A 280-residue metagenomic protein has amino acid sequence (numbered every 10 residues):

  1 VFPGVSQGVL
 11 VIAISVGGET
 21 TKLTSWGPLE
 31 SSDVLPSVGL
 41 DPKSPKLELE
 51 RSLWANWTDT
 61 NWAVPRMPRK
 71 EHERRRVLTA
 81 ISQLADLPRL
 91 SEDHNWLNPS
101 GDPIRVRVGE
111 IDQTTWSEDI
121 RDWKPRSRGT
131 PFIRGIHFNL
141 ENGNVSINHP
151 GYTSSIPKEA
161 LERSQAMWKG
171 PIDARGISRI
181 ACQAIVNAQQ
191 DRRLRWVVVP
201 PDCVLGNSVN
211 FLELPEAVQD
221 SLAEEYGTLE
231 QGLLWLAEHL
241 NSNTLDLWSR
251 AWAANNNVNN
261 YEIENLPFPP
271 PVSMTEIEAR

Functional and structural regions predicted by a protein language model:
F2-G4, Q189: Short glycine/serine/proline-enriched coil/turn segments at secondary-structure junctions
G4-R89: Flexible, glycine-/basic-rich loop-and-beta segments that form/coincide with the SAM-dependent methyltransferase
L10, E73-E278: Polybasic, glycine- and aromatic-enriched phosphate-binding surface used to engage nucleic acids
